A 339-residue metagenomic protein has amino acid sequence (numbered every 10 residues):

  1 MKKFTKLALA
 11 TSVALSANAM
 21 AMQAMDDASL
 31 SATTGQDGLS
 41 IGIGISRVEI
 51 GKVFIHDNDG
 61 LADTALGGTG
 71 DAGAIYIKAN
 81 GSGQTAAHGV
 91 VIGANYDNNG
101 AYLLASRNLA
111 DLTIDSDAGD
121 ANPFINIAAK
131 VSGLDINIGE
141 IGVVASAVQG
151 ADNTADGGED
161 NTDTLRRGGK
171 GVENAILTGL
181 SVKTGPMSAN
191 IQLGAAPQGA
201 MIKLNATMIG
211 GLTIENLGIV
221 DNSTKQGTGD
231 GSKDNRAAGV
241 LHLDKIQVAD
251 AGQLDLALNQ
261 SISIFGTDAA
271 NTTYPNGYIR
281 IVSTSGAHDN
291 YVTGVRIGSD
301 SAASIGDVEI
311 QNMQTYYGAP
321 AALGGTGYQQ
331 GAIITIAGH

Functional and structural regions predicted by a protein language model:
M1-Q23, T33: Gram-negative bacterial Sec-dependent N-terminal signal peptides
K2, S12, A28-A32, S304 (+1 more regions): Short, well-ordered helical secondary-structure segments
F4, M20-A28, I127, L243 (+1 more regions): Aromatic-residue detector
S16-N18, S31, D156, T178: A generic signature of intrinsically disordered, low-complexity regions enriched in glycine/proline and charged/polar
Q23-I55: N-terminal segment immediately downstream of the Sec signal-peptide cleavage site in secreted/extracellular proteins
G42-H339: Intrinsically disordered, low-complexity polar regions and short flexible loop motifs
